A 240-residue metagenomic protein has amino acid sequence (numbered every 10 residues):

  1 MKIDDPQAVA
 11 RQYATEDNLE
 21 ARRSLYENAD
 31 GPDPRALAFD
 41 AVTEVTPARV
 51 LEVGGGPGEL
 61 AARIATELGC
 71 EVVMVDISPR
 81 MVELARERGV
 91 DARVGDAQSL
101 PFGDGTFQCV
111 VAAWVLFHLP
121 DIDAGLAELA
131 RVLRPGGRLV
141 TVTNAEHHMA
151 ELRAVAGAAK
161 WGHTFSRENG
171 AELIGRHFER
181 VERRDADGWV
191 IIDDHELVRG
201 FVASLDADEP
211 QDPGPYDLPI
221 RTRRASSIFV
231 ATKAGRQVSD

Functional and structural regions predicted by a protein language model:
M1-T46, E59-L60: Conserved class I S-adenosyl-L-methionine
P47, F107-Q108: Local beta-strand N-terminus motif with an aromatic residue
R49-S99: Class I SAM-dependent methyltransferase SAM/SAH-binding core
V111: A conserved beta-strand element that flanks and buttresses the S-adenosyl-L-methionine
W114-V115: Short catalytic micro-motifs in class I SAM-dependent methyltransferases
D123-P135: A short glycine-rich, Lys/Arg-flanked "PGG" loop and its adjoining helix->strand segment in the class I
R138-F165: Conserved class I S-adenosyl-L-methionine
G162-F165, E172-D240: Conserved Class I S-adenosyl-L-methionine
